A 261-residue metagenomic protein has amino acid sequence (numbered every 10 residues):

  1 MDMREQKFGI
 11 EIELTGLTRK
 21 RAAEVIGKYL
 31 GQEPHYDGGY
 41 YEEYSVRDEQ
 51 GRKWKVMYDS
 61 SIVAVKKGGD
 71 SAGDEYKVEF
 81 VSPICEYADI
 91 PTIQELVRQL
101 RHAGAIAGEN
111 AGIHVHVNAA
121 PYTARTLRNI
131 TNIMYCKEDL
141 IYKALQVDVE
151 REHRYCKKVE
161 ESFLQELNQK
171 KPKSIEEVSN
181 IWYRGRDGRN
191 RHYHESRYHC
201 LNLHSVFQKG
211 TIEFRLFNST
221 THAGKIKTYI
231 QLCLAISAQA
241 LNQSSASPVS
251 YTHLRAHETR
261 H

Functional and structural regions predicted by a protein language model:
M1-H102: Terminal catalytic/cofactor-binding subdomain
K28, D89-L96, A120-L145, T221-S237: Helical (often loop-to-helix) elements that flank the catalytic cores of nucleotide-handling enzymes
Y29-P34, L100-A107, K137-D139, L234-S244: A common structural junction motif
K55-Y58, R128-N218: Aromatic/basic-lined ligand-recognition segments that form π-stacking hydrophobic pockets flanked by Lys/Arg to engage
I106-Y122, T211-R215: Histidine-centered divalent-metal-coordination microenvironment in nucleic-acid enzymes
H116-T123, H153-E160, L254: Short, conserved secondary-structure transition motifs
R197-C200, Q208-S245: Beta-strand-rich recognition/accessory modules
T252-H261: Conserved small/polar residues in nucleotide/adenosyl-binding loops
